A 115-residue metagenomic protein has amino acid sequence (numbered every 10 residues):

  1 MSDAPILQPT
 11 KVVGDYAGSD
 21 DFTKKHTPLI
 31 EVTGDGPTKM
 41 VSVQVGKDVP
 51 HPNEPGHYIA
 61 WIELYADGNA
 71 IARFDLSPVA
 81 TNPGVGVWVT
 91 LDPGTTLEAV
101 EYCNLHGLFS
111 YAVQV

Functional and structural regions predicted by a protein language model:
M1-T38: Transition segment at domain starts
T38, G94-E98: Extracellular Ig-like/FN3 beta-sandwich strand-entry sites
S42-V45, P83-T90: Exposed aromatic-hydrophobic patches
Q44-E54: Short amphipathic, basic-aromatic surface patches that mediate peripheral association with negatively charged
G56-N69: Extended low-complexity, serine/threonine- and proline-enriched intrinsically disordered segments
G68-D75, F109: Surface-exposed loop/edge segments in extracytoplasmic proteins
S77-N82: Short proline/glycine- and polar residue-rich coil/turn motifs
Y102-A112: Short acidic/polar inter-strand loop motif in beta-rich domains
